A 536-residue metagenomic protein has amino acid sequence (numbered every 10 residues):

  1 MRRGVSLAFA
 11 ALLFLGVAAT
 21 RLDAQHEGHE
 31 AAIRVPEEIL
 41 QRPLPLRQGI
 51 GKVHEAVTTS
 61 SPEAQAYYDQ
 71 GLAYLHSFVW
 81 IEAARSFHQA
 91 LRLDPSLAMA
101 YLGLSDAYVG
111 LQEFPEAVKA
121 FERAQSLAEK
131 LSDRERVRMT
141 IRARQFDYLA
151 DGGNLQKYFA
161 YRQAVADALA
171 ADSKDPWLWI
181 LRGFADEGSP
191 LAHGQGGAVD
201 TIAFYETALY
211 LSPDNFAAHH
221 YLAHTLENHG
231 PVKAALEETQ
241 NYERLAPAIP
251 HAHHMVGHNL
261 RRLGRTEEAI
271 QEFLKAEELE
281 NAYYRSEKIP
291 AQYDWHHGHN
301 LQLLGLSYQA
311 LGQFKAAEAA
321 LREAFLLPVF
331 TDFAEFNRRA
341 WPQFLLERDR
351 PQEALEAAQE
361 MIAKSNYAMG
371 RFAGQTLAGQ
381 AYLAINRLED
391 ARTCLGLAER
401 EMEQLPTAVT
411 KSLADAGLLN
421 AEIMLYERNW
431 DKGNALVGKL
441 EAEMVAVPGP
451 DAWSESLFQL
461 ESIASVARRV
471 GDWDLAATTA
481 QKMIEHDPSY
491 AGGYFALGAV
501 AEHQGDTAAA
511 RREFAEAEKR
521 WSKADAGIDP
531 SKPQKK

Functional and structural regions predicted by a protein language model:
S60-Q89, A143-L155: Alpha-helical segment of the N-proximal tetratricopeptide repeat
E63-A64, D133-R134, P213-A218, P247-H253 (+6 more regions): Generic helix N-cap/helix-start motif at coil->alpha-helix transitions
D69, G103, M139-R144, L181 (+10 more regions): "A position-specific structural signal for the A-helix of alpha-solenoid helical repeats
S77-F78, L111, G152-L155, S189 (+9 more regions): Structural motif corresponding to the intra-repeat A-B loop/turn of tetratricopeptide repeats
H88, R92-L93, S126-E129, L169-A171 (+10 more regions): Solenoid-like repeat scaffolds
A98, S105, V109-E129, R261 (+6 more regions): TPR/TPR-like (Sel1-like) alpha-helical repeat modules
